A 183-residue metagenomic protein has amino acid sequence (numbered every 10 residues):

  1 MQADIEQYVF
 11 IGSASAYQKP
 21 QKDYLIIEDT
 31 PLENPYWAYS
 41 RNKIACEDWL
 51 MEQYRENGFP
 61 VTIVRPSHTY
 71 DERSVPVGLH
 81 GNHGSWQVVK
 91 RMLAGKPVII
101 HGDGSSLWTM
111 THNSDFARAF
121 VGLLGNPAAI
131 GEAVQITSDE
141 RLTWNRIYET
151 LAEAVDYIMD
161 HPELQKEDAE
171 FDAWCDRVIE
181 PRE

Functional and structural regions predicted by a protein language model:
M1-N57, V61-T62: Conserved Rossmann-fold NAD(P)-dependent oxidoreductase catalytic core, especially the SDR/UDP-sugar
Y8-F10, T62-H68, T109, Q135: Structural signature of the Rossmann-like NAD(P)-dependent dehydrogenase/reductase core
S15-A16, H68-D71, S105-L107, R141: Short, solvent-exposed loop/turn segments at secondary-structure junctions
R41, T111, L142: Residue-level signal for the nucleotide or nucleotide-sugar donor/cofactor binding architecture
T62-G84: Flexible, glycine-rich beta-alpha linker
T69, W86-H101, D156-P162: A short C-terminal helix-loop "cap" of Rossmann-like NAD(P)-dependent dehydrogenase/epimerase domains
H80-V88, H101-L124, G131-E132, R146-E149: Substrate-positioning beta->alpha
A94, G122-E183: Mid/C-terminal beta-alpha module of Rossmann-like enzyme folds, strongest in SDR-family dehydrogenases/epimerases
